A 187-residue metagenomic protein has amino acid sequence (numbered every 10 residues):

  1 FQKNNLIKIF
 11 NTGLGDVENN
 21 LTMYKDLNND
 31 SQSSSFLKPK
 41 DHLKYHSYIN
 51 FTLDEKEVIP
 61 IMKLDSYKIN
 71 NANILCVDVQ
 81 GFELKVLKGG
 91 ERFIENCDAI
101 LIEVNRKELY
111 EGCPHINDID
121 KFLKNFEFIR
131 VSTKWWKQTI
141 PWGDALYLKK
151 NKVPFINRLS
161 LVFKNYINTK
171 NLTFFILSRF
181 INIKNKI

Functional and structural regions predicted by a protein language model:
F1-I187: Phosphate/nucleotide-binding beta-alpha loop and adjacent structural elements of enzyme active sites
